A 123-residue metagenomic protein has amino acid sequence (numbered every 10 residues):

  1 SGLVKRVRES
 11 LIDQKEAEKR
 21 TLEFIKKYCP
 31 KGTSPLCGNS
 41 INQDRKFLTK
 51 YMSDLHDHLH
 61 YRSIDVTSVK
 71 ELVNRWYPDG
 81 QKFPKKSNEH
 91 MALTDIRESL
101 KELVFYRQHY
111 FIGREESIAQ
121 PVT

Functional and structural regions predicted by a protein language model:
S1-G38, P84: Conserved non-catalytic scaffold segment of RNase H-like nuclease domains
R6-E9, Y61, N88-M91: Pocket-edge positions in alpha/beta enzyme catalytic cores
D13, A17-T21, D44, Y51 (+1 more regions): Amphipathic alpha-helical interface surfaces
E16-K19, E23, T67, E71 (+2 more regions): Short, contiguous clusters of charged residues that form electrostatic/catalytic patches at enzyme active sites, used
F24, L59-Y61, W76, F105-Y106: Tryptophan-centric aromatic hotspots in well-structured domains and transmembrane helices
G32-I41, K46-M52, P78-T123: Acidic, Mg2+-coordinating catalytic module of metal-dependent nucleases/exonucleases that use a two-metal-ion mechanism
L48-I64: Short, low-complexity, polybasic intrinsically disordered segments
H60-P78: Short, flexible loop segments at boundaries between secondary-structure elements
